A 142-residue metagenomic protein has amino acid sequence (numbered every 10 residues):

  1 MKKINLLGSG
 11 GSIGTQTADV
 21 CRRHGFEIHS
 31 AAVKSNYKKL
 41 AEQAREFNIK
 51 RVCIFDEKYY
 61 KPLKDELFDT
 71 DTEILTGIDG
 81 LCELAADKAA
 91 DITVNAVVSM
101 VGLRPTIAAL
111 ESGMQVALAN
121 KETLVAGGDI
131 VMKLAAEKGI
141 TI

Functional and structural regions predicted by a protein language model:
M1-M100: N-terminal glycine-/serine-/threonine-rich beta1-alpha1-beta2 phosphate-ribose binding loop of Rossmann-like
L7-G8, L118-N120: Thr-Gly-centered strand-to-loop micro-motif
I13-D19, I107, L118, K133: Basic, gly/Ser/Thr/Pro-rich low-complexity segments located predominantly at protein N termini
I28, V116-L118: Short beta-strand->loop structural element characteristic of the AMP-binding/adenylate-forming
R51, Q115-V116: A short hydrophobic/small-residue beta-strand
F55-D56, A119-K121: Short beta->alpha connector loops at strand-helix junctions that form conserved, small/polar/Pro-enriched
L63, M100-S112, K121-T141: Rossmann-fold NAD(P)-binding glycine/threonine-rich loop
